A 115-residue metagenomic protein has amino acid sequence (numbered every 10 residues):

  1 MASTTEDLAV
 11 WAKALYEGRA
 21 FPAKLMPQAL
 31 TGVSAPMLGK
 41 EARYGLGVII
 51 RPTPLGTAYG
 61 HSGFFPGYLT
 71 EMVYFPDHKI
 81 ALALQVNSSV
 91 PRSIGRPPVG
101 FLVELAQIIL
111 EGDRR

Functional and structural regions predicted by a protein language model:
M1-R115: Catalytic loop of the DD-peptidase/beta-lactamase superfamily, centered on the K-T-G motif and neighboring
